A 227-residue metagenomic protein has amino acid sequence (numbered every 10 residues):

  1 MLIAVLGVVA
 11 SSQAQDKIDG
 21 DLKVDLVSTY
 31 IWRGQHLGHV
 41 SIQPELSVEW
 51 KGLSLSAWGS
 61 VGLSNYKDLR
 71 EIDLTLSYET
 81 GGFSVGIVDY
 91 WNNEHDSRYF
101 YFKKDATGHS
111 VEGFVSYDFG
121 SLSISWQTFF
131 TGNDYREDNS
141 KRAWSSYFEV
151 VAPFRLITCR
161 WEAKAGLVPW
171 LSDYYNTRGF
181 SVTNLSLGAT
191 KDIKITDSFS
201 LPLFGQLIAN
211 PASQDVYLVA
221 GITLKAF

Functional and structural regions predicted by a protein language model:
A14-D19, G52, G82, A152-A163 (+2 more regions): Short loop/turn motifs that connect adjacent beta-strands in outer-membrane beta-barrel proteins
Q15-E49: Outer-membrane beta-barrel initiation region
D16-I18, G38-I42, D68-I72, T107-G113 (+4 more regions): Residues that define the transmembrane beta-barrel architecture of outer-membrane proteins
L22-Y30, L53-L63, V85-N93, S97-F100 (+3 more regions): Transmembrane beta-strand segments that form the barrel wall of outer-membrane beta-barrel proteins
E45-S47, T75-S77, F114-S116, E149-P153 (+2 more regions): Outer-membrane beta-barrel architecture
K103-S172, K225: Detector for outer-membrane/organellar transmembrane beta-barrel domains, recognizing the amphipathic beta-strand
R160-I195: Outer membrane beta-barrel transmembrane domains
L187, I193, Q214-F227: Outer-membrane beta-barrel "beta-signal"
